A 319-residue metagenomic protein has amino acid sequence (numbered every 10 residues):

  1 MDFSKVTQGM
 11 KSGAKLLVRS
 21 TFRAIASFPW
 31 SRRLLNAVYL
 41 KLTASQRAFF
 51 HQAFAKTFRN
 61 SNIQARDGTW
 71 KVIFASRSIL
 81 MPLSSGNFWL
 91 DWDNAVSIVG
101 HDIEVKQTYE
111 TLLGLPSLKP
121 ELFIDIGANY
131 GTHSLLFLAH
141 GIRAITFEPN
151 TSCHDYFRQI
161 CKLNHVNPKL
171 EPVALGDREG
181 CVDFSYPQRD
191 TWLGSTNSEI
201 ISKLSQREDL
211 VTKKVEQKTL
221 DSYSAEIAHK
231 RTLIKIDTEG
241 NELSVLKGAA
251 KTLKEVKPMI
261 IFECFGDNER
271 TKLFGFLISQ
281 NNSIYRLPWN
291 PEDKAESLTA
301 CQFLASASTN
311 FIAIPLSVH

Functional and structural regions predicted by a protein language model:
D2-N167, Q206-L210, Y223-I227, P291 (+2 more regions): S-adenosyl-L-methionine
V72, M81, V182, G194 (+1 more regions): Residues that recognize and position ribonucleotide moieties
D93-I124, K169, C181-D183, S198-V256 (+1 more regions): Short internal loop-to-helix segment that lines adenine-nucleotide cofactor pockets
E121, H140-T146, S222-H319: Conserved acidic-Pro-Pro-aromatic motif
A128-Y130, T151, D177, T238-G240 (+1 more regions): Short, glycine/acidic-enriched loop or turn micro-motifs at the edges of active sites
C153, D177-E179, E269, D293-K294: Short secondary-structure capping/turn micro-motifs that flank functional sites
R158-L193: Core alpha/beta nucleotide-donor-binding catalytic domains of modification enzymes
